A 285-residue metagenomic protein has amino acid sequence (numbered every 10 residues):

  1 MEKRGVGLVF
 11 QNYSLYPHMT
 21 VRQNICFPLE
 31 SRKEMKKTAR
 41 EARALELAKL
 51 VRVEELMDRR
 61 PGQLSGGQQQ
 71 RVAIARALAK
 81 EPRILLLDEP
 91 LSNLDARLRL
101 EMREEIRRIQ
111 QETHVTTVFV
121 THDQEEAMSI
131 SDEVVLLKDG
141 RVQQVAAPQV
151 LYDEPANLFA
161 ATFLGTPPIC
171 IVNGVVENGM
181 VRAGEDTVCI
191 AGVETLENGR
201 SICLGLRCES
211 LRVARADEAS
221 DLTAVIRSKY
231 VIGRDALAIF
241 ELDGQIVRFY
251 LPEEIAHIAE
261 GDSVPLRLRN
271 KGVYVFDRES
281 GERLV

Functional and structural regions predicted by a protein language model:
M1-F159: ABC ATPase nucleotide-binding domains
R4, V175, M180-R182: Ser/Thr- (and often Asn-) enriched beta-sheet segments in non-cytosolic proteins
V6, F27, S65-G66, D139 (+5 more regions): Short glycine-rich loop/turn motifs that provide flexible caps or phosphate-binding loops at active sites
E101, E154, T162-F163, A214 (+1 more regions): Residues that scaffold the ATP/ADP-binding catalytic core of kinase and kinase-like folds
A147-N178: ABC transporter nucleotide-binding domain
P167, I171, M180-V285: Non-catalytic connector elements of ABC transporters
